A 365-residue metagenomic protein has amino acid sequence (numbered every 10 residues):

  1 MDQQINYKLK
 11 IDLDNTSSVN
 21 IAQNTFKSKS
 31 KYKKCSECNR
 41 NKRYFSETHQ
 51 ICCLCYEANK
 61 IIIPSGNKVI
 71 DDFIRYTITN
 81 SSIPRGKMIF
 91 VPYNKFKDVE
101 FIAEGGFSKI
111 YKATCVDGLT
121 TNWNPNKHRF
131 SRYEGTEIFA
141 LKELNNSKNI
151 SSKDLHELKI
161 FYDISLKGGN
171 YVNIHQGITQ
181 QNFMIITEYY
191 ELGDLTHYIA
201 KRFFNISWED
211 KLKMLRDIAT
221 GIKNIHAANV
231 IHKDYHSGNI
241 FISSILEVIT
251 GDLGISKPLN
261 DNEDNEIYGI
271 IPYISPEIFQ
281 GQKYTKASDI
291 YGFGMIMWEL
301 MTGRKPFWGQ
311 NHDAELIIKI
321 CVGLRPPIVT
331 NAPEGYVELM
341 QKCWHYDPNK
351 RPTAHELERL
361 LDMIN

Functional and structural regions predicted by a protein language model:
K109-N145: Glycine-rich ATP phosphate-binding loop
N173-F183: Short beta-strand micro-motifs within the conserved protein kinase catalytic domain, predominantly in the N-lobe
Q181-D194: Conserved short submotifs of the Hanks-type protein kinase catalytic core that shape the nucleotide-binding pocket
K201-M214: Activation segment of protein kinase catalytic domains, centered on the conserved DFG
H226-S243: Catalytic-loop of the protein kinase fold
D289: Conserved catalytic-loop aspartate of Hanks-type protein kinases
W344-E356: A conserved short helix/loop substructure at the end of the activation segment of eukaryotic-like protein kinase domains
